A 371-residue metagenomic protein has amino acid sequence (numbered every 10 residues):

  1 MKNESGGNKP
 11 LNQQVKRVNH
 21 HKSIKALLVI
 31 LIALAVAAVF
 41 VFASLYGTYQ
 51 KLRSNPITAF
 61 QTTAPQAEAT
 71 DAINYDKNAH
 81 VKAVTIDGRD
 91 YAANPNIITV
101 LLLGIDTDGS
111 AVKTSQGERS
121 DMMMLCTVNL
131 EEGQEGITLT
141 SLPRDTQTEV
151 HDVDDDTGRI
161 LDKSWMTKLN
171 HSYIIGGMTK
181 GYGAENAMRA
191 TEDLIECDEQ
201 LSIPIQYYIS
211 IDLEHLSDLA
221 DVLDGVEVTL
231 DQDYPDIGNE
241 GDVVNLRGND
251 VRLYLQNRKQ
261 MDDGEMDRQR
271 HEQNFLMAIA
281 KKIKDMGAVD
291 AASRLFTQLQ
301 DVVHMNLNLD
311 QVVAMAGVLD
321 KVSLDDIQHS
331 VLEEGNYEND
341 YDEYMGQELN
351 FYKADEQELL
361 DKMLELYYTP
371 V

Functional and structural regions predicted by a protein language model:
K2-I32, A37, V41-V371: Non-catalytic, solvent-exposed segments at the cell envelope interface
